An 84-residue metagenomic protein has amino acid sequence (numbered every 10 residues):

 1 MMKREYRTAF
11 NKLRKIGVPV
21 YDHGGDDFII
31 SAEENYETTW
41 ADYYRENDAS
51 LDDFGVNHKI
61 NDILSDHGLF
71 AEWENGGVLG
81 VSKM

Functional and structural regions predicted by a protein language model:
M1-D42: An N-terminal amphipathic alpha-helical segment
G25-E74, K83: Acidic, low-complexity, intrinsically disordered interaction modules
